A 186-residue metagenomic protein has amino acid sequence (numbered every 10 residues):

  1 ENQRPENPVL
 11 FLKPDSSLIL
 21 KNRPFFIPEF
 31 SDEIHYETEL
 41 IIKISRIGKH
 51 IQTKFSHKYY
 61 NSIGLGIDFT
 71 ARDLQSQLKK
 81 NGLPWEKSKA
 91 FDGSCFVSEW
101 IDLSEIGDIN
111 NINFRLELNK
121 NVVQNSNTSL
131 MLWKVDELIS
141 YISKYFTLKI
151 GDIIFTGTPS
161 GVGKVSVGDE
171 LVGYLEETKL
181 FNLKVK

Functional and structural regions predicted by a protein language model:
E1-Y145, K149, I153, G161-K186: Catalytic-core "active-site belt" of small-molecule-metabolizing enzymes, emphasizing His/Asp/Glu-rich regions
